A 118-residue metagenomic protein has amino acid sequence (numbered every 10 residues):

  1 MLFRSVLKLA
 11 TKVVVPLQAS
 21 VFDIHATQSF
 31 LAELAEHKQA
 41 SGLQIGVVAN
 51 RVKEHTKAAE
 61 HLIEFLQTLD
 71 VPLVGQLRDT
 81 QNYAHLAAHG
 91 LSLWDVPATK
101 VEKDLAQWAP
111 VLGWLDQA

Functional and structural regions predicted by a protein language model:
L9, E33, H37, F65-L69: Alpha-helical structural signal in soluble globular domains
L9-S29, K53-H55: Conserved Switch II/interswitch segment of TRAFAC-class P-loop GTPases
A10-V13, L43-V47: Acidic/polar active-site rim loop that often engages polyanionic ligands
V14, L34, K38-S41, T56 (+1 more regions): Short, well-ordered alpha-helical segments in soluble proteins
H25-L43, N50: Conserved C-terminal guanine-recognition region of P-loop GTPase G domains, centered on the G4
Q44-A118: C-terminal lobe/tail of nucleotide-utilizing enzymes
